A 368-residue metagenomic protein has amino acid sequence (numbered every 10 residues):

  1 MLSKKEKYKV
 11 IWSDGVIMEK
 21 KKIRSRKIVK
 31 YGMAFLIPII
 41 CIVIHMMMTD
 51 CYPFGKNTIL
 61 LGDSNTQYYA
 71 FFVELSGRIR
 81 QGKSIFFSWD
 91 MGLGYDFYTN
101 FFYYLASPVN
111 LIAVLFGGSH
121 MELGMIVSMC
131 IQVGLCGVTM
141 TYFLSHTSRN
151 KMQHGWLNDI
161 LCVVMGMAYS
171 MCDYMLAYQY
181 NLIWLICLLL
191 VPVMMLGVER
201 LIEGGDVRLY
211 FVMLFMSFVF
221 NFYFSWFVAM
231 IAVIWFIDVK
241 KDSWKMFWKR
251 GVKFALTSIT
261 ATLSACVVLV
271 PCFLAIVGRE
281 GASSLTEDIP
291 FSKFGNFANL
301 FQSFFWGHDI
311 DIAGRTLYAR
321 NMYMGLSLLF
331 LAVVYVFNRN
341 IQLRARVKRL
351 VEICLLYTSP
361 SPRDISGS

Functional and structural regions predicted by a protein language model:
M1-C51, K253: Start-transfer (signal-anchor) and selected internal transmembrane alpha helices of multi-pass inner/ER membrane
K27-G32, K56, F222-I237, F247 (+2 more regions): Alpha-helical transmembrane segments and their immediate interhelical/interface regions in integral membrane proteins
I28, D90-L93, L161-V163, Y210-V212 (+3 more regions): Short hydrophobic "helix-edge" motifs at membrane interfaces and signal-peptide entry regions
P38-I42, M129-T147, H154, N158-K241 (+2 more regions): Membrane-embedded helix bundles of polyisoprenyl
C41-M140, M167-L188, I276-G281, D288-R315: Membrane-interface coil-to-helix junctions
G62, T66-Q67, V73-L75, R250-K253 (+3 more regions): Periplasmic/ER-lumenal interhelical loops and adjacent helix-loop junctions in multi-pass membrane proteins
L123-C130, I160-V163, L326, R346-I353: Alpha-helical transmembrane segments of integral membrane proteins
Y357-S368: Single conserved hydrophobic/aromatic residue that forms the stacking wall/gate of nucleotide- or nucleobase-binding
